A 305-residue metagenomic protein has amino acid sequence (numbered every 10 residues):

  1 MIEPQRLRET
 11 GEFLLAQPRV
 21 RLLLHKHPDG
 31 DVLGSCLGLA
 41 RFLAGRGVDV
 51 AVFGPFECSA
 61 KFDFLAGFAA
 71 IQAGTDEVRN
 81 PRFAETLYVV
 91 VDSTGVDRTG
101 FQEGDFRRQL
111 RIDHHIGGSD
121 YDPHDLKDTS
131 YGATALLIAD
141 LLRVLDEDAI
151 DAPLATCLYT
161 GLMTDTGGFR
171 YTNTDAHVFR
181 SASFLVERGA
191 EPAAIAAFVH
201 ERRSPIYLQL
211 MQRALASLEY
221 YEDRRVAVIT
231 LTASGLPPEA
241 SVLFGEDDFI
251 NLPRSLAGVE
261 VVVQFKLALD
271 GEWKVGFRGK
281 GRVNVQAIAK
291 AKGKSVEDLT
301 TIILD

Functional and structural regions predicted by a protein language model:
I2-K26, G34-D63, R79-E85, G167-D305: Hydrophobic helix-and-loop "lid/oligomerization" segment in the mid-to-C-terminal part of catalytic domains
H27-P28, S93-V96, H115-G117, A233-S234 (+1 more regions): Short glycine-rich anion-binding loops that position phosphate/pyrophosphate groups of nucleotides and phosphorylated
G30-C36, D97-T99: Short glycine/serine/threonine-rich phosphate/pyrophosphate-binding segments that cradle anionic phosphate groups
G67-I71, K127-S130, K280-G281: Short, hinge-like loop/turn segments at secondary-structure boundaries
A69-A73, R108, A139, L145-D148: Ribokinase/PfkB-type carbohydrate-kinase core domain
A70-H124: Active-site cofactor/cluster-binding pocket
H114-A182: Short alpha-helices
